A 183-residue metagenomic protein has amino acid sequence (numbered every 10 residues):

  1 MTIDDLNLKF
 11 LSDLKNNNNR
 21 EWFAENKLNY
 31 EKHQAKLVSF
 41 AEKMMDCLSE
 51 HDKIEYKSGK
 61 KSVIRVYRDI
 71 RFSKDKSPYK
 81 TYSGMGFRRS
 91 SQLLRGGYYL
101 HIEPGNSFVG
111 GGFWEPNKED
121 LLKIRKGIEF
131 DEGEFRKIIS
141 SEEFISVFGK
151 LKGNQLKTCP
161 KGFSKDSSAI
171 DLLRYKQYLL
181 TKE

Functional and structural regions predicted by a protein language model:
M1-R20, L37-A41, M45, I138-S141 (+1 more regions): Long, solvent-exposed, polar/charged low-complexity segments
K9-F10, N26, G110, I124: Short, hydrophobic/aromatic alpha-helical segments in well-folded domains
S12-V66: Active-site acidic/histidine clusters and adjacent loop/turn architecture that either coordinate catalytic ions
H51-L93: Hydrophobic/aromatic-rich structural module bridging two neighboring secondary-structure elements via a short loop
K60, Y79, L94, E103-G105 (+1 more regions): A short, structural micro-pattern
G84-R88, G97-I102, F108-G112: Short, hydrophobic/aromatic-rich beta-strand segments within well-structured domains
L93, S107-V109, L180: Short hydrophobic-aromatic micro-motifs
E103-T158, G162-F163: Compact, glycine/acidic-enriched structural inserts
